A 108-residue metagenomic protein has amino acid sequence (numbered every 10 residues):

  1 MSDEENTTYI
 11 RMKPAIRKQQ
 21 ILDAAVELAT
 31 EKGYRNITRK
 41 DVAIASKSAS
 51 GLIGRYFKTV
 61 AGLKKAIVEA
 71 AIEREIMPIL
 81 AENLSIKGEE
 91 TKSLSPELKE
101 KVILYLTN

Functional and structural regions predicted by a protein language model:
M1-I16: N-terminal intrinsically disordered/low-complexity leader segments
A15, I21-A24: Short helix-coil-helix linker/hinge
Q20, L28-A66, A70: Helix-turn-helix
R39, E69-I76, L80-N83: Short, basic, alpha-helical segments at the C-terminal edge of helix-turn-helix-like DNA-binding modules
A66, I79-N108: Hydrophobic alpha-helical connector segments
